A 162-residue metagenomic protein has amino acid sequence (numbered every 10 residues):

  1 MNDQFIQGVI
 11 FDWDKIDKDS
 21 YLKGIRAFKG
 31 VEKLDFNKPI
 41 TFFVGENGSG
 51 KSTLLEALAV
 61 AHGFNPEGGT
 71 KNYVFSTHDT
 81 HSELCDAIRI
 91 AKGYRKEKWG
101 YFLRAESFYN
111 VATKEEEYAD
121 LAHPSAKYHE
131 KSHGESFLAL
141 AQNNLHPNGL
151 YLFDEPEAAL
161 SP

Functional and structural regions predicted by a protein language model:
M1-E32, N37: N-terminal pre-Walker A segment at the start of P-loop NTPase domains
K38-N72: Phosphate-binding glycine-rich loops of NTP-binding sites
I40-F42, G100, L150-L152: Residue-level preference for the first positions of well-ordered beta-strands
F64-K92: Flexible phosphate/Mg2+-sensing switch loops adjacent to catalytic phosphate-binding sites
N110-K131: Conserved P-loop NTPase mechanochemical-coupling segment
K131-A158: GG-anchored amphipathic helix commonly corresponding to the ABC/SMC/Rad50 NBD signature/C-loop
S161-P162: Conserved D-loop-proximal element of ABC-family nucleotide-binding domains
